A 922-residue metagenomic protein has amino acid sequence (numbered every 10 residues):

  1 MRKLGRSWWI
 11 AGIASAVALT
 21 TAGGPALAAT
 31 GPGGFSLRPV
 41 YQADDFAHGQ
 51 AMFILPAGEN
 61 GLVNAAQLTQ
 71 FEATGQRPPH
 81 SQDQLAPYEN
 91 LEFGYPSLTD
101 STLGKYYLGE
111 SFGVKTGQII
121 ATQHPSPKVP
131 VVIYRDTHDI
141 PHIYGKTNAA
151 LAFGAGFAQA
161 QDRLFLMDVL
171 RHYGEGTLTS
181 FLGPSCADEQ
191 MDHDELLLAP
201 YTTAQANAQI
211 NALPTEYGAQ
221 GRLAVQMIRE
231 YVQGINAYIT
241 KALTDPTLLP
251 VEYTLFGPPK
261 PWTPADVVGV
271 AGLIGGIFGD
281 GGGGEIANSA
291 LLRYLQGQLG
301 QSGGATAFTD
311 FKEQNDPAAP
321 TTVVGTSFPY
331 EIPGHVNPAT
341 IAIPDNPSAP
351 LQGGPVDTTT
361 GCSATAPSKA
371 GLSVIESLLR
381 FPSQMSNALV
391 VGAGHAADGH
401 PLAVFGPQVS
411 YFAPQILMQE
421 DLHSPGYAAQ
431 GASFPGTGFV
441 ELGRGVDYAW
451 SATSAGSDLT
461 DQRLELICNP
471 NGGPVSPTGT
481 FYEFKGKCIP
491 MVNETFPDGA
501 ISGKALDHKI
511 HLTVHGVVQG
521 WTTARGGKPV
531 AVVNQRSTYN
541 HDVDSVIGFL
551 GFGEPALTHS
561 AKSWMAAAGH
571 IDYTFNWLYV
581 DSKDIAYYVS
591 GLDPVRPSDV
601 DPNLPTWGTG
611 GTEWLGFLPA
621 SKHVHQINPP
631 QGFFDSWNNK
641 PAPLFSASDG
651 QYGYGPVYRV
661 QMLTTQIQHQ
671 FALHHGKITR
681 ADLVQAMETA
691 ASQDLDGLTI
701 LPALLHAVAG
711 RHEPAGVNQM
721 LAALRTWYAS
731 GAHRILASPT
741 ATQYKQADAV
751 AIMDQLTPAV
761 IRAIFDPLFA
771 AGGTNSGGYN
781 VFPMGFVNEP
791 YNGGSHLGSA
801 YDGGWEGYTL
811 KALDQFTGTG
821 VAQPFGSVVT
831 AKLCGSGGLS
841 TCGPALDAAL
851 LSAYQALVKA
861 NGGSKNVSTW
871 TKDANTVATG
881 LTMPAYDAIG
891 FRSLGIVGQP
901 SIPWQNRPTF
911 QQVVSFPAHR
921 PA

Functional and structural regions predicted by a protein language model:
R2-A29: Secretory targeting and sorting signals
A29-L698, E713, T726-A922: C-terminal/peripheral segments of proteins
I700-A703: Accessory, solvent-exposed terminal regions and/or long lumenal/extracellular loops of proteins
